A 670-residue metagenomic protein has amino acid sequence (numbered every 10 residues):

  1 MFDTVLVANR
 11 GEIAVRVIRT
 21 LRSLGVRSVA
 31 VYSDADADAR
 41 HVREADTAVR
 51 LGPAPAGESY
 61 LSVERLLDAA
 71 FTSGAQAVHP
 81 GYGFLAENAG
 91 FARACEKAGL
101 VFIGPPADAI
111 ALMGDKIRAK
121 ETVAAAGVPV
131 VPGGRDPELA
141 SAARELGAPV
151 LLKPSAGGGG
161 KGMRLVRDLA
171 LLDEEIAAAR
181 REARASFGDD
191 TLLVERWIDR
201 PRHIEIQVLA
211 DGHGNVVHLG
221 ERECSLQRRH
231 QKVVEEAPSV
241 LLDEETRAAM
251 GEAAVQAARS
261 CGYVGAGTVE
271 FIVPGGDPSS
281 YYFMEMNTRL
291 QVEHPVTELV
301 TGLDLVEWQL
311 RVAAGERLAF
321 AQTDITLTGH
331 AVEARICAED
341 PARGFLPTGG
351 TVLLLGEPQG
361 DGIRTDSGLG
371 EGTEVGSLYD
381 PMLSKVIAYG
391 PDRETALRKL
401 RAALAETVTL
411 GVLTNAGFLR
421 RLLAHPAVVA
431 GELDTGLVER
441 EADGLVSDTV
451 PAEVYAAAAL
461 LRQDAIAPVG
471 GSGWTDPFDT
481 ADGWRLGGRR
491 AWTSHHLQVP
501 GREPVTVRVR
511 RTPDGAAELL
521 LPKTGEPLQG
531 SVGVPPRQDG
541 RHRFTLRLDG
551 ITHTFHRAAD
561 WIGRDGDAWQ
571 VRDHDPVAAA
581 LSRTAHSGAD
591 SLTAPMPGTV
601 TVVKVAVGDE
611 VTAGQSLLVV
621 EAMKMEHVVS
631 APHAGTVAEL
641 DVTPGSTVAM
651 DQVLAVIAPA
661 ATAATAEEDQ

Functional and structural regions predicted by a protein language model:
M1-V269, V273-H294: N-terminal beta-alpha lobe that positions the nucleotide/phosphoryl donor in ATP/NTP-coupled carboxylate activation
D3, K161, P238, D380-V386 (+1 more regions): Short amphipathic alpha-helical segments
D168, A210-N215, V273-P278, A314 (+4 more regions): Short acidic-glycine loop/turn motifs at beta-strand connectors
A254, P295-E298, L303-G525, A613-S616 (+1 more regions): Catalytic cores of soluble metabolic enzymes centered on carboxylation/carboxyl-transfer
R510-H553: Conserved nucleotide-binding/hydrolysis modules and their immediate coupling elements across P-loop/ASCE NTPase motors
T552-T554, A558-P595: Catalytic P-loop NTP-binding/switch module of NTPases
L581-Q670: Structured functional modules or segments
